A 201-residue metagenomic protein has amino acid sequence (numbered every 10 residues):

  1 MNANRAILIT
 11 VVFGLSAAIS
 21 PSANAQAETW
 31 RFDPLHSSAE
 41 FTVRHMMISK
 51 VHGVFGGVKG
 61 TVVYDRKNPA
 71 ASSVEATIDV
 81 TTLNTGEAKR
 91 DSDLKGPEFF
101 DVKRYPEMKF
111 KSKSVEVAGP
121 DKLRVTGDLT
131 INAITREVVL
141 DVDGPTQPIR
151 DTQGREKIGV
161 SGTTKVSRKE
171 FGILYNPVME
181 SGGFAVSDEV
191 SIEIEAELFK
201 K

Functional and structural regions predicted by a protein language model:
M1-L8: Positively charged n-region of N-terminal signal peptides that target proteins for export
L8-S20: Bacterial N-terminal signal peptides
A23-K201: Low-complexity, acidic/polar, glycine-enriched regions of mature
